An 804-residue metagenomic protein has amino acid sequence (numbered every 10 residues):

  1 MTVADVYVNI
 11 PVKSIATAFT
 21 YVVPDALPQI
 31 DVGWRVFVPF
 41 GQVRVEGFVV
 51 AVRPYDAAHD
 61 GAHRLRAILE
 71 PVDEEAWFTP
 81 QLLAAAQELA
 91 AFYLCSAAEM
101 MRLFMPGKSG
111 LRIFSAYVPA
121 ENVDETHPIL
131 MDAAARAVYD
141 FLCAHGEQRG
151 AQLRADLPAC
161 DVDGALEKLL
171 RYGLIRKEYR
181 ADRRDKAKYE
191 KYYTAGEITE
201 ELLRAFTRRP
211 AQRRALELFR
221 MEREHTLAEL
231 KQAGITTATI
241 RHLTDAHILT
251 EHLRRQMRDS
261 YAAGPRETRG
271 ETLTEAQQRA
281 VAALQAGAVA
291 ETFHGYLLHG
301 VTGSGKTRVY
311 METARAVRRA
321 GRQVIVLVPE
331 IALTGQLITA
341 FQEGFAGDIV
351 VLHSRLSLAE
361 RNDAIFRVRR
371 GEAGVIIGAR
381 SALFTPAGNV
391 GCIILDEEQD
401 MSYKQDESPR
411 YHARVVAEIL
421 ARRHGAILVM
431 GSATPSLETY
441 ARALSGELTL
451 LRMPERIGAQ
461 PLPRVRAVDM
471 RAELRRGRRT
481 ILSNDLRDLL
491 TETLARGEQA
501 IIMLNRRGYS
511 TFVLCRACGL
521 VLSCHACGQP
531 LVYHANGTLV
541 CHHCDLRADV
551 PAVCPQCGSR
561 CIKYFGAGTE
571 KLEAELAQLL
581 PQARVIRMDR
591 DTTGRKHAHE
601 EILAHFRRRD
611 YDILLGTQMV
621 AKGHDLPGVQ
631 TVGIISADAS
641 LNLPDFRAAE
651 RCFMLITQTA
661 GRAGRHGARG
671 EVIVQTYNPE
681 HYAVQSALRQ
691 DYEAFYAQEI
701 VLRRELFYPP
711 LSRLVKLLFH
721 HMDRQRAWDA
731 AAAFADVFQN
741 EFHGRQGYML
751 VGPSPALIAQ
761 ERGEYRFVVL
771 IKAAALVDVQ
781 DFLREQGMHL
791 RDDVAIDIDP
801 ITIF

Functional and structural regions predicted by a protein language model:
M1-S432, L444-Q460, R745, I758 (+3 more regions): Accessory, non-ATPase domains that flank or precede helicase/AAA+ motor cores in DNA-metabolism machines
V12, L580-A583, F738-M749, H789-D792: Short secondary-structure junctions
Q87-A90, R154, R487, T491 (+5 more regions): Generic solvent-exposed, charged/amphipathic alpha-helical segments that serve as macromolecular interface scaffolds
L230, C515, A730-A732, L783-R784: Composition- and surface-driven signal marking solvent-exposed, interaction-prone regions in large proteins
T268-T274, Q278, E291-W728, V768-V769 (+2 more regions): Inter-lobe coupling/hinge segments of SF2-like helicase ATPases
S510, L711-K772: Long, well-ordered amphipathic alpha-helical subdomains in the mid-to-C-terminal portions of large enzyme subunits
